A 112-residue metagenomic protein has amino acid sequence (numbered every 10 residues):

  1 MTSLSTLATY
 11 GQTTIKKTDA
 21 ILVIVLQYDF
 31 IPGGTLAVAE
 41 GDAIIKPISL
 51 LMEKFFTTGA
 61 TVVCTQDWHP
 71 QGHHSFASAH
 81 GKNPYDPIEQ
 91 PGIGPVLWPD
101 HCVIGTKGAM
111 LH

Functional and structural regions predicted by a protein language model:
M1-T14, A43: Short coil-to-helix leader/linker segments, especially the first N-terminal amphipathic alpha-helix with its helix
T14, L22, L26, E89-I93: A generic structural signal for ordered alpha-helices
K16-T18, G59: A general structural motif
D19-L26, F30, C64: Short, hydrophobic/glycine-enriched beta-strand segments
I31-G34, G72: Extracytoplasmic/secreted cell-surface and envelope-processing proteins
G34-D42: Short glycine-enriched, charge-decorated loop/helix-capping segments at active-site entrances that position
K46-H112: Active-site alpha/beta core segments
